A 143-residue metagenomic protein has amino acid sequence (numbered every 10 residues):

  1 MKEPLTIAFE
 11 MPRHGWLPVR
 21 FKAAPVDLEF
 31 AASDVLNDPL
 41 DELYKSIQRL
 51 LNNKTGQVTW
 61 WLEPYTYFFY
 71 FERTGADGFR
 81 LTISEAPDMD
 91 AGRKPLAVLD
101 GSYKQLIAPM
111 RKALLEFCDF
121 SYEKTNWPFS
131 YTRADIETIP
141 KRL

Functional and structural regions predicted by a protein language model:
M1-N37: N-terminal "first-domain core" detector
L5-F9, Y65-R73: Broad, structure-driven detector of short, well-ordered beta-strand segments within folded domains
P12-L17, N52-T55, G75-D77: A short, compositionally biased
F21-P25, W60-L62, E85-P87: Short acidic, glycine-rich loop/turn motifs
A32-F68: Short, well-structured hydrophobic secondary-structure segments
N37-K45, G78-R80, K104-P109: Short, surface-exposed linear segments at secondary-structure transitions and domain or protein termini
F71-L99: Mid-chain, well-packed structural core segment of small domains
D90-L143: Mixed-charge, glycine-accented linear interaction segment located at domain edges/termini
